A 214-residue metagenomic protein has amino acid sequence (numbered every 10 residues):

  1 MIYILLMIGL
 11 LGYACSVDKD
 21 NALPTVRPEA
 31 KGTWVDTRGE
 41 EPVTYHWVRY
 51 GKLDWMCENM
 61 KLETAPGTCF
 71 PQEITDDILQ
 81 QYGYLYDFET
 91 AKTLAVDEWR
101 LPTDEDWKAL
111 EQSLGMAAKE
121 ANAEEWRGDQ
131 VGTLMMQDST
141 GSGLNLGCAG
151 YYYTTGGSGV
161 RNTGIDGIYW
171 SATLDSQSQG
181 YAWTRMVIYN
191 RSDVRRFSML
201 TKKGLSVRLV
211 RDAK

Functional and structural regions predicted by a protein language model:
M1-L6: Sec-dependent signal peptide recognition, specifically the positively charged N-region followed immediately by
G12-A14: C-terminal motif of bacterial Sec signal peptides marking the signal peptidase cleavage site
V17-K214: Conserved positions within compact, well-structured domain cores
